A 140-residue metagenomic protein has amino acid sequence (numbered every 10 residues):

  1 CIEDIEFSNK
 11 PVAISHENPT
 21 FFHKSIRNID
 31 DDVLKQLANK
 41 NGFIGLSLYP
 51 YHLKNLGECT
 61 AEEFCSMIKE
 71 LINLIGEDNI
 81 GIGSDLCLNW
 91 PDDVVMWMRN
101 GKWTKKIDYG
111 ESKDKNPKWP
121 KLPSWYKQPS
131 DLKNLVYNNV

Functional and structural regions predicted by a protein language model:
C1-A13, I26-G42, E62-D78: Histidine/acidic residue-rich metal-binding segments in metalloenzymes
C1-E3, P19-F22, P50-K54, L88-W90: Active-site environment of divalent metal-dependent phosphoester hydrolases
V12-T20: Acidic, His- and aromatic-enriched active-site or binding-groove loops in soluble protein domains that engage sugars
H16, I44, D85: Conserved, mostly hydrophobic/aromatic
P19-N28, K54-G57, E62: Acidic-and-aromatic substrate-binding clefts and catalytic sites of carbohydrate-active enzymes
A38-A61: A conserved active-site cap/scaffold subdomain adjacent to cofactor or substrate pockets
L48, I75-R99, K105-G110, K115-W119 (+1 more regions): Short acidic/histidine-rich active-site segments
K118, K127-V140: Extracellular low-complexity, Gly/Ser/Thr-rich intrinsically disordered linkers and protease-sensitive activation/hinge
